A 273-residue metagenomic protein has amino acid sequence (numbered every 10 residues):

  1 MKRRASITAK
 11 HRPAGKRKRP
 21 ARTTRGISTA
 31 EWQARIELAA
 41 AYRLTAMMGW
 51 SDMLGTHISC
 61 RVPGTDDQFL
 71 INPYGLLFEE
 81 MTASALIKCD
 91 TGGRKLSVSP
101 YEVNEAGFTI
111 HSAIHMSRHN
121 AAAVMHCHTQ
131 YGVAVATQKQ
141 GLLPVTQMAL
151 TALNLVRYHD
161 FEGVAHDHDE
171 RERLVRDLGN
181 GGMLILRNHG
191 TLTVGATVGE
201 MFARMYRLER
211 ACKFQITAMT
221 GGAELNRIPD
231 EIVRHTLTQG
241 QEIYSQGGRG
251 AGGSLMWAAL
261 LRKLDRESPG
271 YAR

Functional and structural regions predicted by a protein language model:
K2-R273: Glycine-rich flexible loops
